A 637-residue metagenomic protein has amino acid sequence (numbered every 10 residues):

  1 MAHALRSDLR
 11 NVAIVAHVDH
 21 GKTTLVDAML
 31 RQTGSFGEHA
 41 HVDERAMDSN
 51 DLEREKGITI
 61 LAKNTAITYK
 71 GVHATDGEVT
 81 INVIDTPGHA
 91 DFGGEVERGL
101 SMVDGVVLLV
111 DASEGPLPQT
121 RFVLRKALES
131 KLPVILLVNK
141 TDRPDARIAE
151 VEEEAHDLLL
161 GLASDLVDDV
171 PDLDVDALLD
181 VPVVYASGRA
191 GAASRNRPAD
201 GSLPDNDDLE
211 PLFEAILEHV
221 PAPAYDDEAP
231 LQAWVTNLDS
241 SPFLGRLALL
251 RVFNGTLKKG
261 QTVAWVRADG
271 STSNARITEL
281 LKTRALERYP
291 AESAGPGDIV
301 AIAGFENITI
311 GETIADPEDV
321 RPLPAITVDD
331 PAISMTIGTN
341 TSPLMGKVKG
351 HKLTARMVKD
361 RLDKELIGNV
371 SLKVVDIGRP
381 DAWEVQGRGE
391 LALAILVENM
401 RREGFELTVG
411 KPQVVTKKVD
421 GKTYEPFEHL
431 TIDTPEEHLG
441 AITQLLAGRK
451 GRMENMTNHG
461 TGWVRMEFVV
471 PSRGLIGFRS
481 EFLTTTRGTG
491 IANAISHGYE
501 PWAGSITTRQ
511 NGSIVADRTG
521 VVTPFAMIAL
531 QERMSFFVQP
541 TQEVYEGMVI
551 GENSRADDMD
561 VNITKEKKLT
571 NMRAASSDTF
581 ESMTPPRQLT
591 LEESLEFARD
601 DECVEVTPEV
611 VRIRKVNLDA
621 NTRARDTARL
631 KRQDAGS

Functional and structural regions predicted by a protein language model:
M1-S637: Structural and coupling elements of P-loop NTPases
